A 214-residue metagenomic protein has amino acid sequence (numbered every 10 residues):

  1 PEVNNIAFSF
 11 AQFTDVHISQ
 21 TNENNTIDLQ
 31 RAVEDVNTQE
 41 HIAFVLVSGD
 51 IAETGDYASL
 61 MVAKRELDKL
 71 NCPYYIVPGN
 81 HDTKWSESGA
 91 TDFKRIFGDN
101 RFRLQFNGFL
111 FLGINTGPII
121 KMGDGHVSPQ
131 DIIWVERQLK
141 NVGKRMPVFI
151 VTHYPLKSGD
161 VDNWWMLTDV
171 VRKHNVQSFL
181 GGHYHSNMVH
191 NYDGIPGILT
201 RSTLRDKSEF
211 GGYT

Functional and structural regions predicted by a protein language model:
P1-V62: N-terminal active-site segment of His-dependent metallophosphoesterases
V3, D35-V45, M122-G197: His/acidic metal-ligating clusters that form di-metal
A7-I18, G108-P118, F149-T152, P196-S202: Active-site-proximal beta-strand elements of phosphoester/diester hydrolases
F13, S48, V77, V151 (+1 more regions): Generic enzyme active-site microenvironment
S19-T21, E53-A58, N80-S88, I119-G123 (+3 more regions): Active-site environment of divalent metal-dependent phosphoester hydrolases
I27-A32, S59-A63, E87-L104, S128-Q138 (+1 more regions): Alpha-helical scaffolding within the catalytic cores of extracellular/periplasmic polymer-degrading hydrolases
G55-Y75: Aromatic-lined substrate-binding rim segments of carbohydrate-active enzymes
L104, Y192-T214: Binuclear metal-dependent phosphoesterase catalytic core
